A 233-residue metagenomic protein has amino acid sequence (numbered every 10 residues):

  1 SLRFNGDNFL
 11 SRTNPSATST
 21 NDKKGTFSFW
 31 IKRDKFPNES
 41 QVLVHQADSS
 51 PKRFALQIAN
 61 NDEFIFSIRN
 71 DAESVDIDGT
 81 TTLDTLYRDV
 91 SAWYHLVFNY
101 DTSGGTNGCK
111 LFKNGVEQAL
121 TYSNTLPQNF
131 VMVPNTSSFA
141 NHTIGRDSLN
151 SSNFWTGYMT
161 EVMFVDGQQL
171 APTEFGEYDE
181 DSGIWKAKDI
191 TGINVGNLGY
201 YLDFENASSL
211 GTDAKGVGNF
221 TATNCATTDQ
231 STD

Functional and structural regions predicted by a protein language model:
S1-K23, N70-S74, S138-T143, C225-D233: Low-complexity, glycine/proline/serine-rich flexible segments
N5-G25, D76-Y87, D147-S151, K186-I193: Short surface loop/edge beta-strand patches of beta-sandwich-type extracellular domains that form ligand-contact sites
D7, G105, K110, A119-N124 (+2 more regions): Extended recognition patches within non-cytosolic domains
D7-S67, G104-G108, Q168-T173: Extracellular glycan-recognition modules
F29, S91-T102, L111: Short tryptophan-centered beta-strand motifs in secreted/extracellular beta-sheet-rich domains of glycan-recognition
S67-H95: Short, aromatic/His-centered strand-loop micro-motif at the edge of beta-sheets
K113-F139, W185: Short, solvent-exposed beta-strand-to-loop segments that form ligand-recognition rims of beta-rich domains
V133-M159: Extracellular glycan-interaction patches encoded by glycine-rich segments
